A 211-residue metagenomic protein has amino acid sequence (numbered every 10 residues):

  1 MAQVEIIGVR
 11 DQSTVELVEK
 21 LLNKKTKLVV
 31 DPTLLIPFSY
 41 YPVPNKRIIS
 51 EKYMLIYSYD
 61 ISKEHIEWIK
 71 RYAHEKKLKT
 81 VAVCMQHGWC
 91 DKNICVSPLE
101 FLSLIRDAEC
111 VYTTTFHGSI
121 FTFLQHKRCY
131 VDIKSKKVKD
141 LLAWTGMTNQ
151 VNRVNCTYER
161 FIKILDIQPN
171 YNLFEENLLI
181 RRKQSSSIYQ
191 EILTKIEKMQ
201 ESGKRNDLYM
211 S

Functional and structural regions predicted by a protein language model:
M1-S211: Active-site anion-handling motifs in enzyme catalytic cores
